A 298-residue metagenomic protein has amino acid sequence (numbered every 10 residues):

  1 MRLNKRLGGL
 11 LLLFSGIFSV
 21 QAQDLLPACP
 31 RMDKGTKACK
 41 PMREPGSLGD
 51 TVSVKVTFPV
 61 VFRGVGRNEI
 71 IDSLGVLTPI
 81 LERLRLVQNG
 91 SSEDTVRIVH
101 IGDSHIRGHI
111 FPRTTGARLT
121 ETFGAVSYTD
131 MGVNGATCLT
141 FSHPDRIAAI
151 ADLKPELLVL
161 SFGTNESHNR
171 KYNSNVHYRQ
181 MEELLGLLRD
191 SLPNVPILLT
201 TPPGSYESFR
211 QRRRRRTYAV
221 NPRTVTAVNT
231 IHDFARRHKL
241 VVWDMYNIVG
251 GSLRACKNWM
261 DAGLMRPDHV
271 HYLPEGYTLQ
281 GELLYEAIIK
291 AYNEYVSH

Functional and structural regions predicted by a protein language model:
M1-L12, G16-I101, H105-A125, L153-K154 (+1 more regions): N-terminal secretory targeting modules
I70, R170-Y178, T217-T224: Flexible, glycine- and charge-enriched loops at secondary-structure boundaries
V76, I80, R107, F111 (+8 more regions): Stable alpha-helical elements in mature extracytoplasmic
T95-V195: Conserved SGNH/GDSL esterase-like catalytic core that processes O-acyl groups on lipids and polysaccharides
S104-H105, T201, L273: Ser/Thr-glycine-rich phosphate-binding loops at phosphate-binding pockets of nucleotides, nucleotide cofactors
S161, T200-T201: Alpha/beta-hydrolase-fold catalytic nucleophile elbow
P196-L198, V241: Proline-centered loop/turn at the N-terminus of a beta-strand
G204-H298: Catalytic His-Asp segment of secreted/periplasmic serine-dependent ester chemistry enzymes
